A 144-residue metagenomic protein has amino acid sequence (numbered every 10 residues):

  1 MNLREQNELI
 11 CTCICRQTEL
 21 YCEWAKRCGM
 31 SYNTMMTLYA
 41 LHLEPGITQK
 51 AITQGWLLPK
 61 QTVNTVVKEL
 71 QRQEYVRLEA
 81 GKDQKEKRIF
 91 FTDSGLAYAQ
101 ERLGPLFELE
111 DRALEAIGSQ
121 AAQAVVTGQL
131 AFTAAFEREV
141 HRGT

Functional and structural regions predicted by a protein language model:
M1, S119-T144: C-terminal regulatory/oligomerization modules of transcriptional regulators
M1-C28, A97: N-terminal leader segment of winged-helix/HTH proteins
M1-E8, Y32, I47, L57-Q61 (+4 more regions): Residues at secondary-structure transition points
E19-T62: N-terminal helix-turn-helix DNA-binding core of bacterial DNA-binding proteins
C28, G55, Q71-Y75, A116 (+1 more regions): Residue cluster at the C-terminal edge of the helix-turn-helix DNA-binding motif
T65: DNA-binding alpha-helical recognition surfaces that contact promoter or target DNA
K68-T127: Charged, amphipathic alpha-helical coiled-coil/dimerization segments
